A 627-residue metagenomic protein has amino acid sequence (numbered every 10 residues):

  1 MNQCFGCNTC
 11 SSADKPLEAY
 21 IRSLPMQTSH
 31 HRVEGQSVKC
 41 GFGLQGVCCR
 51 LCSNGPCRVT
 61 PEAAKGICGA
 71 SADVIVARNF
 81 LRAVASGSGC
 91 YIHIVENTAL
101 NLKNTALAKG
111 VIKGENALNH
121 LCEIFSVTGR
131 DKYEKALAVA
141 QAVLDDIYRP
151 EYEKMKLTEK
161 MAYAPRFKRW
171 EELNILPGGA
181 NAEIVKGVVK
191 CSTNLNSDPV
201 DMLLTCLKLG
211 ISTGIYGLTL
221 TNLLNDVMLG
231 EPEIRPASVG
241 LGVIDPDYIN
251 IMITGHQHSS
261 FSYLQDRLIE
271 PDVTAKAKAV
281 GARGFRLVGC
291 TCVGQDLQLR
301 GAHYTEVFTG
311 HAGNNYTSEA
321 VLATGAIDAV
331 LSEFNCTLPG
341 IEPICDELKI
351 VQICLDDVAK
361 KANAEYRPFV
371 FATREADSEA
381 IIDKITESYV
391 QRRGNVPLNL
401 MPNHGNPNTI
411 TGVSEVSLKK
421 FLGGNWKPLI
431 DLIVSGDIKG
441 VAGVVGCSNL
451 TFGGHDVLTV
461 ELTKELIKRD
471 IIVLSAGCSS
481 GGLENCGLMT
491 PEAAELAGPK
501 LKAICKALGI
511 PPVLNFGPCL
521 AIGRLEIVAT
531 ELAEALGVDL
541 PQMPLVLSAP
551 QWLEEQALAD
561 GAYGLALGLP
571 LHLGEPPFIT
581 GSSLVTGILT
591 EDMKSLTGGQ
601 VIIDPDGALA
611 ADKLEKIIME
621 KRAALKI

Functional and structural regions predicted by a protein language model:
N2-T530, G537-I627: Metallocofactor- and cofactor-centric catalytic cores in central/energy metabolism, strongly enriched
